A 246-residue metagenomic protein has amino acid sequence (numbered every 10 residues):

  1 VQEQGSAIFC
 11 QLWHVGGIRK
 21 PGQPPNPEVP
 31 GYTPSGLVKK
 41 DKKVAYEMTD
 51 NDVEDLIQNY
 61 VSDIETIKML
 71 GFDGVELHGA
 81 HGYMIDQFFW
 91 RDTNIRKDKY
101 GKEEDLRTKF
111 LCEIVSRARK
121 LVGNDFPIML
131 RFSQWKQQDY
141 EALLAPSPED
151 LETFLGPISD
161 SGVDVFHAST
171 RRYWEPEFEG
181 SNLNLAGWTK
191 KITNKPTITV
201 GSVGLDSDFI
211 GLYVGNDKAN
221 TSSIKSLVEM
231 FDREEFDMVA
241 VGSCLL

Functional and structural regions predicted by a protein language model:
V1-L246: Flavin-dependent oxidoreductase catalytic cores
